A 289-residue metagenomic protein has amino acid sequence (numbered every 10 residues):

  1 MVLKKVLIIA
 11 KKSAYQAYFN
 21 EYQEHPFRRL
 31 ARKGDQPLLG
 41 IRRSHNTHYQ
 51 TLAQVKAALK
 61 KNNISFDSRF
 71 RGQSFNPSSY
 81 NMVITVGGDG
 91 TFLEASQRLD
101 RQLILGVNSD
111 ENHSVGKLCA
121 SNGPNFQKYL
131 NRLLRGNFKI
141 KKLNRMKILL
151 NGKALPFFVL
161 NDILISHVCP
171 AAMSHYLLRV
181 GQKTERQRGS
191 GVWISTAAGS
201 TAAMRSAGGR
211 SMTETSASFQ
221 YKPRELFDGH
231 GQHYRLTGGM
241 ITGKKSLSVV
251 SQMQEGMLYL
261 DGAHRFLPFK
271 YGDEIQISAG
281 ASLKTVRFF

Functional and structural regions predicted by a protein language model:
V2-K12, A17-Y18, P26-Q36, G40-G72 (+3 more regions): Catalytic phosphate-donor-binding core of small-molecule kinases
P77-S78, A95-L99, F157: Short loop/helix-cap segments at secondary-structure boundaries that form the rim of catalytic
N81-M82: Structural motif
T85-V86, G106, I194: Redox-cofactor binding/interface segments in oxidoreductases and associated redox assembly factors
G87-D89, T196-G199: A short acidic Gly-Thr/Ser loop motif
T91-D100, M204-G208: Short Gly/Thr/Asp-enriched flexible loops that form oxyanion-binding sites at enzyme active sites
S96-D110: A short, gly/pro- and small-residue-rich
